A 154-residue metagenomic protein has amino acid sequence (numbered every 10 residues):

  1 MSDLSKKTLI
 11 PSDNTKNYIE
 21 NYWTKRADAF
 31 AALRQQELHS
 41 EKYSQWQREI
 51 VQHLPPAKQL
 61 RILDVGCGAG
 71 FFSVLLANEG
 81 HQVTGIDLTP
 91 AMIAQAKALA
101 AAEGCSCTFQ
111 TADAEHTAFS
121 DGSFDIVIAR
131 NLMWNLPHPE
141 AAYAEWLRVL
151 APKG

Functional and structural regions predicted by a protein language model:
S2-A57, F71-L75: Conserved class I S-adenosyl-L-methionine
Q59-R61: Nucleotide donor/acceptor-binding cores
L63-V65, A69-H116: Class I SAM-dependent methyltransferase SAM/SAH-binding core
A91, L136-A141: Short N-terminal helix/helix-N-cap motif within the alpha/beta-hydrolase-1
I128: A conserved beta-strand element that flanks and buttresses the S-adenosyl-L-methionine
N131-L132: Short catalytic micro-motifs in class I SAM-dependent methyltransferases
E140-P152: A short glycine-rich, Lys/Arg-flanked "PGG" loop and its adjoining helix->strand segment in the class I
